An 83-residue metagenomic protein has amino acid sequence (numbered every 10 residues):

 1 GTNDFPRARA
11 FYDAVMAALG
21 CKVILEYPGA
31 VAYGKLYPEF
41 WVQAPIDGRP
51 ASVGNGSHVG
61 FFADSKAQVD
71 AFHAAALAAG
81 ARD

Functional and structural regions predicted by a protein language model:
G1-F40: Core segments of cupin and vicinal oxygen chelate
N3-P6, F61-D83: Vicinal oxygen chelate
L19-G20, G48-R49, G80: Amphipathic alpha-helical interaction segments
G34-A71: Long, continuous compositionally biased terminal/linker segments
